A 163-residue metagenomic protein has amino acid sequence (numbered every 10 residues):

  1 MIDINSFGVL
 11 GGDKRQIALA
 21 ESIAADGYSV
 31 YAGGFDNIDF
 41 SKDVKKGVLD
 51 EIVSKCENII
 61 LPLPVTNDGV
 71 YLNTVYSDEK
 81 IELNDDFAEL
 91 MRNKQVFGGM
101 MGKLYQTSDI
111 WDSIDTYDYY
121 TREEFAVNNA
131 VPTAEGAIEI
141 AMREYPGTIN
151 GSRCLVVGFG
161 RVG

Functional and structural regions predicted by a protein language model:
I2, L61-N150: Glycine/serine-rich phosphate-binding loop and adjoining beta1-alpha1 elements at the start of nucleotide-handling
S6, S29, Q95, R153: Residues at the starts of beta-strands that form the adenosine-phosphate
F7-A18, I23, N150-G163: Glycine-rich adenosine-cofactor-binding loop
G8, I59-P62, F97, L155: Structural motif
K14, A18, S54, N128-G136: Conserved active-site and cofactor/substrate-binding residues in soluble primary-metabolism enzymes
Q16-A18, N37-K42, G102-S108: Short, charged/polar "capping" segments at the starts of alpha-helices and the immediately preceding loops
D26-K42: NAD(P)-binding Rossmann-fold cofactor-contacting core
K42-K55: Short acidic low-complexity segments
